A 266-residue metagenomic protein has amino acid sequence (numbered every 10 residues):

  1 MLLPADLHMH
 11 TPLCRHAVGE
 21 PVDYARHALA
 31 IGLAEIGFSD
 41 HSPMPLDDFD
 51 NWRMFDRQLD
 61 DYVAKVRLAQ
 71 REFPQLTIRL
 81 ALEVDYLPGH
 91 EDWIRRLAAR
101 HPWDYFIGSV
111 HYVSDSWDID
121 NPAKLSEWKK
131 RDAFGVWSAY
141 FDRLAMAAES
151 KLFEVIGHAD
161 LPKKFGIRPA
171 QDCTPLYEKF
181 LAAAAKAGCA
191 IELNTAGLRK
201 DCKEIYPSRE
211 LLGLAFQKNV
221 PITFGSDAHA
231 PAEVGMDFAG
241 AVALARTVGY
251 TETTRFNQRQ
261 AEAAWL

Functional and structural regions predicted by a protein language model:
M1-P88, A98, P162-P175, K179-F180 (+4 more regions): An N-terminally biased module of ancient metal coordination in phosphate/nucleic-acid-related enzymes
A28, A147, A184, A215 (+1 more regions): Hydrophobic pocket-lining residues that define ligand/cofactor binding sites across diverse proteins
L33, F38, W103, L152-F153 (+2 more regions): A structural motif
I36-F38, F106, I156, I191 (+1 more regions): Hydrophobic residues within beta-strands of alpha/beta enzymes
S39, S109, A159, N194 (+1 more regions): Conserved residues at the C-terminal ends of beta-strands
F49, D56-A187: Extended substrate/RNA-proximal surfaces in nucleic-acid metabolism proteins
L181-A228: Glycine/small-residue-rich hydrophobic helix-like segments
L211-L266: Long, positively charged, glycine-interspersed low-complexity recognition regions
